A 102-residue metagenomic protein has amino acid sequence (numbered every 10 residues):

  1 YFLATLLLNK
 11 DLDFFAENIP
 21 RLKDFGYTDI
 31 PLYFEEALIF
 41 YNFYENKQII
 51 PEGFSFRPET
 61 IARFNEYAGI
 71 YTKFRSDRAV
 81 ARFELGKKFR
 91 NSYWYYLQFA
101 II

Functional and structural regions predicted by a protein language model:
Y1-I102: Solvent-exposed soluble domains appended to multi-pass membrane proteins
